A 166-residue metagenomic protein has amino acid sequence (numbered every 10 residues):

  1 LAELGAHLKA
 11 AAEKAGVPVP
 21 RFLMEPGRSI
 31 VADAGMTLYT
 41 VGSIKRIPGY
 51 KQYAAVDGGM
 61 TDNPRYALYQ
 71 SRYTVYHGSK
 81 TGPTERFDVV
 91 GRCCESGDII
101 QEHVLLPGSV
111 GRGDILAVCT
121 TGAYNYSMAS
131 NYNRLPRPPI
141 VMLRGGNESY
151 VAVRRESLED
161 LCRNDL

Functional and structural regions predicted by a protein language model:
L1-F22: Acidic, glycine-rich loop-and-beta core segments that form the ion-binding/anion-interacting portion of active sites
V17-L166: Charged (often Lys/Glu-rich) extended helix/loop segments that serve as interaction or gating elements
